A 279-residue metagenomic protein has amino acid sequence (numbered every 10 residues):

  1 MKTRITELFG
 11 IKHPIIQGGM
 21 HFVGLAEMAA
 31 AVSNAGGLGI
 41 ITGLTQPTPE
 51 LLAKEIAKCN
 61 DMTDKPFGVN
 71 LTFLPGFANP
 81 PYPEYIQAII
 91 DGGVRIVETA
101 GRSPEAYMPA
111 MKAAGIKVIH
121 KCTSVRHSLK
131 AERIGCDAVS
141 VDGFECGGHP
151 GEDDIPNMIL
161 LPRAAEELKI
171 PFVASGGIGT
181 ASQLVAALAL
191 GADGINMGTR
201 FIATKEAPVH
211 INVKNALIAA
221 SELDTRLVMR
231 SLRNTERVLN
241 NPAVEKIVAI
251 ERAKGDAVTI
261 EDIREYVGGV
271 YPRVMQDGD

Functional and structural regions predicted by a protein language model:
M1-L168: Active-site entrance/lid segments in N-terminal catalytic domains of soluble metabolic enzymes
G151-V173, G179-D279: Conserved active-site-proximal phosphate/metal-binding subdomains
